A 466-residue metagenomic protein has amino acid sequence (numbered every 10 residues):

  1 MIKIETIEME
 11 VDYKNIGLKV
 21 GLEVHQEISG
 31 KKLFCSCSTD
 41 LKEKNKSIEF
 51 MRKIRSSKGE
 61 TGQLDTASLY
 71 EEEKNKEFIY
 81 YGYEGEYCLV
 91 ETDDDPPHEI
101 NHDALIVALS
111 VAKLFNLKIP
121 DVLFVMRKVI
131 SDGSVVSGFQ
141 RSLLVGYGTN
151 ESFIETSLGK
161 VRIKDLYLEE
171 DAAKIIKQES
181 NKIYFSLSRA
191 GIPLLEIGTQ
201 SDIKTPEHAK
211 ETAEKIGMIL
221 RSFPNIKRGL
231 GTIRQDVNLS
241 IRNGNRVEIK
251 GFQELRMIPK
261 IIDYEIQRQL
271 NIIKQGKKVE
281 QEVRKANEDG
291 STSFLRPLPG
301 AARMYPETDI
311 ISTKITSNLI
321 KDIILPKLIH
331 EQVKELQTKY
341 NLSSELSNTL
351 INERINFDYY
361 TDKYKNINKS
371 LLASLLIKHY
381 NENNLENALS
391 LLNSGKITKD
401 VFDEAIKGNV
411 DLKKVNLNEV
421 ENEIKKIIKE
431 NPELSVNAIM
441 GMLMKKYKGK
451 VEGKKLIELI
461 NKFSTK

Functional and structural regions predicted by a protein language model:
M1-G146, K164, A173, N181-L187 (+7 more regions): ATP/Mg2+-dependent ligation/transfer catalytic cores
I2-L22, I28, K44-E49, S68-E71 (+1 more regions): Charged, compositionally biased, marginally structured helical/coil segments
C37, I154-E155: Short, acidic/hydrophobic/Gly-rich beta-strand patch recurrent on exposed beta strands that often constitutes part
D40-L41, L166-D171, G251-R256: A short, sequence-level motif marking secondary-structure junctions
N101-D103, Y167, P299, L371: Generic recognition of short, well-ordered alpha-helical interface segments
V145-F153: Intrinsically disordered, low-complexity acidic and serine/threonine/proline-rich regulatory regions
T156-G159, A286: Loop-rich catalytic cores of soluble enzymes, especially ATP-dependent carboxylate-amine ligases and other
L158-E179, Y184-L187, T313-K327: Long, highly charged, low-complexity internal segments
